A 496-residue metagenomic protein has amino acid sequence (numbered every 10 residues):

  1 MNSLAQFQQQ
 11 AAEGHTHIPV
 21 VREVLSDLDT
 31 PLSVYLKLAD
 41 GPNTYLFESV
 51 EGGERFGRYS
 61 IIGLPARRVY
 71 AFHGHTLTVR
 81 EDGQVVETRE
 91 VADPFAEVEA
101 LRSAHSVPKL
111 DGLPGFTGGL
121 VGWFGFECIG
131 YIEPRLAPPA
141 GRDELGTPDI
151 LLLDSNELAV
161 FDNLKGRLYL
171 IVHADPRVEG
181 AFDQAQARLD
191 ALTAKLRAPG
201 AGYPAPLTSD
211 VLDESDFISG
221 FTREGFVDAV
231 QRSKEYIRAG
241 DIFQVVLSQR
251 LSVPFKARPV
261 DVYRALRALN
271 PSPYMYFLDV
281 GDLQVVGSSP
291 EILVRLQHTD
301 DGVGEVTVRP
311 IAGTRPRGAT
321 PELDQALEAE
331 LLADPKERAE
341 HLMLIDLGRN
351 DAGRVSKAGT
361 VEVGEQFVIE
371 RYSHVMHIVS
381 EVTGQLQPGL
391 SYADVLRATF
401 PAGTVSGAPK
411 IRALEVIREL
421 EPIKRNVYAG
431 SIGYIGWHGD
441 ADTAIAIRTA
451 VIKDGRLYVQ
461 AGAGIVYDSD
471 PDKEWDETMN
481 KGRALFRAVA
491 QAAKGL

Functional and structural regions predicted by a protein language model:
M1-L496: Extended alpha-helical targeting/anchoring segments, especially N-terminal organellar/secretory targeting helices
